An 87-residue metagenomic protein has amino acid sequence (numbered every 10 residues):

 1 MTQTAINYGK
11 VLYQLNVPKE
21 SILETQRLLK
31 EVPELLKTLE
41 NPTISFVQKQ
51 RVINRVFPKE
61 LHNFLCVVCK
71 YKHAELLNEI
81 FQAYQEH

Functional and structural regions predicted by a protein language model:
M1-H87: Elongated, mostly alpha-helical coiled-coil "stalk/stator" tethers of large membrane protein machines
